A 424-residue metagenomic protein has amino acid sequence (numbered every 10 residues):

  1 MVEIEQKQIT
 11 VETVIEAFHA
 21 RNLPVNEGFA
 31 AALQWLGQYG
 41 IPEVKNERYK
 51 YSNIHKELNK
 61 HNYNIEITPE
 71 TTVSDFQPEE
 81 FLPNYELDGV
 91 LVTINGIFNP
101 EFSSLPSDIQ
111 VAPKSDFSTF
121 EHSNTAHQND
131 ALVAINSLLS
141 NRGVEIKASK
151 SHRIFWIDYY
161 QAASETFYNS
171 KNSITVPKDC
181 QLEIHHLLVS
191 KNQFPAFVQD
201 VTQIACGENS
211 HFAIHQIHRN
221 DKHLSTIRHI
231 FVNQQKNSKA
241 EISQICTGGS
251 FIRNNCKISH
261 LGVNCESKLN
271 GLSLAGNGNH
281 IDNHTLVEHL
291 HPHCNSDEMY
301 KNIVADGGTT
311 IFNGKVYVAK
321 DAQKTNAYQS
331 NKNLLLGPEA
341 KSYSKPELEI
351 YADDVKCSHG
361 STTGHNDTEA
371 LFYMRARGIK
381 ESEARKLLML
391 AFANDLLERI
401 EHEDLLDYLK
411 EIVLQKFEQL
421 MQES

Functional and structural regions predicted by a protein language model:
M1-S137, R142, K147: N-terminal amphipathic, basic helical "cap/leader" segment at the start of enzyme domains
E5, S107, K114-I379, A393 (+1 more regions): Conserved beta-strand/loop scaffold segments within soluble protein domains that form the structured core and edges
A30, Q34-Q38, N394, D407 (+1 more regions): A broad, structural surface signal
E43-R48, K60-N62, A391-Y408: Short amphipathic alpha-helical segments at helix boundaries and their inter-helical linkers
